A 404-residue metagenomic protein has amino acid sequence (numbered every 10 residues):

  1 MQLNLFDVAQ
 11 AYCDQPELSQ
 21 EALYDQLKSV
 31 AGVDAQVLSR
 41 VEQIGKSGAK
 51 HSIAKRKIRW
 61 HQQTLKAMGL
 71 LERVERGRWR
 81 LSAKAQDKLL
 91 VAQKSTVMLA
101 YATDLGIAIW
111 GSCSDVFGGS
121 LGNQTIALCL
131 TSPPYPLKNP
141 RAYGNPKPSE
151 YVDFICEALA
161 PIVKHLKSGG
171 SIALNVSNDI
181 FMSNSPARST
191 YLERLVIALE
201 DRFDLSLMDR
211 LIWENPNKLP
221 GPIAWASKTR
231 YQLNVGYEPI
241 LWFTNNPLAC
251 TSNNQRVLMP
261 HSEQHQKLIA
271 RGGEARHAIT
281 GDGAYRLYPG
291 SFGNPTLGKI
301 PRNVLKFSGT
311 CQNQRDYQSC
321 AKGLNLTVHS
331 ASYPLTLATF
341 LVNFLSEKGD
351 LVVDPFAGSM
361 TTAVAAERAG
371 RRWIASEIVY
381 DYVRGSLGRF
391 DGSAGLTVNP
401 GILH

Functional and structural regions predicted by a protein language model:
M1-D14: Long, low-complexity, charged/polar intrinsically disordered regions in eukaryotic proteins
A11-Q15, A22, L27-Q62, A67-A83 (+2 more regions): Core catalytic lobe of class I
L89-T96: Non-catalytic propeptide/linker segments at domain boundaries
V97-T103, L387-L403: Short, conserved SAM-binding/catalytic segment of Class I S-adenosyl-L-methionine-dependent methyltransferases
